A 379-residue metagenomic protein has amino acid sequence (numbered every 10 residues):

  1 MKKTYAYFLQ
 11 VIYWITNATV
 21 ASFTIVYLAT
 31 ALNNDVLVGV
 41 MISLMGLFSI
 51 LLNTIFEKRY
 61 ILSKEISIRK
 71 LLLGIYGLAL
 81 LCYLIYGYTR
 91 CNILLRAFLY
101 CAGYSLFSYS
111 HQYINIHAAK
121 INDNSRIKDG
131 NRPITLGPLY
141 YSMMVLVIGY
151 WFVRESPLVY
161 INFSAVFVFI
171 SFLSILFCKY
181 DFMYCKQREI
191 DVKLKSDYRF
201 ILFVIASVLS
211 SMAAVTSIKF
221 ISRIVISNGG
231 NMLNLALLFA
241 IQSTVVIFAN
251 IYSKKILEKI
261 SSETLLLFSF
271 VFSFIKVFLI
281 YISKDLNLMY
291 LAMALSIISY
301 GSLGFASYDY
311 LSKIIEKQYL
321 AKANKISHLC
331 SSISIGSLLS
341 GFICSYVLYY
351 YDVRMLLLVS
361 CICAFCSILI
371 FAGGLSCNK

Functional and structural regions predicted by a protein language model:
M1-I50, R199-L238, G304: Helix-loop boundary and gating motifs at the non-cytosolic
K3, K58, G87-Y88, V168-F182 (+2 more regions): Multi-pass alpha-helical transporter architecture, strongest for 12-TM Major Facilitator/SLC carriers used
V11, I93-Q112, V208-L209, L288-L303: Hydrophobic core of transmembrane alpha-helices in multi-pass small-molecule transporters, especially MFS/SLC-type
T24, F107-D123, S302-E316: Intracellular juxtamembrane helix-capping segments at the cytosolic ends of symmetry-related transmembrane helices
L47-T54, Y140-V145, L237-L257, S337: Transmembrane alpha-helices of Major Facilitator/SLC transporters
L52-I66, F152-V153, A249-S261, L348-Y349: Helix-to-loop junctions at the C-terminal end of transmembrane segments in multipass secondary transporters
R69-L84, T264-L279: Structural signature of the two symmetry-related core transmembrane helices
A321-Y350: A late C-terminal transmembrane helix in Major Facilitator Superfamily
